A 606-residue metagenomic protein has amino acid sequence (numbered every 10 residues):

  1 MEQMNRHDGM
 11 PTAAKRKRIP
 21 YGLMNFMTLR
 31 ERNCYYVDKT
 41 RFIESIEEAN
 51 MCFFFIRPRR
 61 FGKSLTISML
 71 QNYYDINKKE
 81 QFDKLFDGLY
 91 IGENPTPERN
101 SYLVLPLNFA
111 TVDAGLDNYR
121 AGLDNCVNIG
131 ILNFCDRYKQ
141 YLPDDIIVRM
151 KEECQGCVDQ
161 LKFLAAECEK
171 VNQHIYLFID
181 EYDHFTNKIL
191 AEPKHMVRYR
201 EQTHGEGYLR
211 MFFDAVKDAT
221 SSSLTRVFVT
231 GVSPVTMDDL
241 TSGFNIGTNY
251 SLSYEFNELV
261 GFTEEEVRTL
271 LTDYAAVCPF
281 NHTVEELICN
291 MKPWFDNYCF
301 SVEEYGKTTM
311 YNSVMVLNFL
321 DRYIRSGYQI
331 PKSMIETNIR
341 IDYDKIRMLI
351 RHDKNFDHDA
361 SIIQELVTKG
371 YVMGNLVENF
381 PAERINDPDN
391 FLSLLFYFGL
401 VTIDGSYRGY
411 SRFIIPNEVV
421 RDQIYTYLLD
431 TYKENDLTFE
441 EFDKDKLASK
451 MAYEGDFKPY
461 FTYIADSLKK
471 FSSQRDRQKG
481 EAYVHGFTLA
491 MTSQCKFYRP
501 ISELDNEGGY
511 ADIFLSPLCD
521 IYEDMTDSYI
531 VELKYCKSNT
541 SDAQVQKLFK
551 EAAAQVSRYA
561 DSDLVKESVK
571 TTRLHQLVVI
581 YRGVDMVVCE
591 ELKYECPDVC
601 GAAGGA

Functional and structural regions predicted by a protein language model:
Q3-K78, D83-G92: Walker A/P-loop-proximal flanking segment of P-loop NTPase domains
G22, D38, D75-D136: P-loop NTPase motor core
F163-V171, R198-T225: Substrate-engagement module of ASCE P-loop NTPases
V171-Q202: Conserved P-loop NTPase "ATPase switch" module shared by AAA+ and STAND
Y176-D180, R210-M211, T225-V232: Structural recognition of the conserved hydrophobic beta-strand(s) that form the central parallel beta-sheet of P-loop
T236-G243, Y250-D321: Amphipathic alpha-helical segments of the small helical/lid subdomains adjacent to P-loop NTPase cores
G247, G306, Y311-A554, R558-A560 (+1 more regions): Extended alpha-helical interface modules used as scaffolds for assembling large macromolecular complexes
L564-A606: Domain-level recognition of nuclease-like catalytic cores that cleave nucleotide substrates
